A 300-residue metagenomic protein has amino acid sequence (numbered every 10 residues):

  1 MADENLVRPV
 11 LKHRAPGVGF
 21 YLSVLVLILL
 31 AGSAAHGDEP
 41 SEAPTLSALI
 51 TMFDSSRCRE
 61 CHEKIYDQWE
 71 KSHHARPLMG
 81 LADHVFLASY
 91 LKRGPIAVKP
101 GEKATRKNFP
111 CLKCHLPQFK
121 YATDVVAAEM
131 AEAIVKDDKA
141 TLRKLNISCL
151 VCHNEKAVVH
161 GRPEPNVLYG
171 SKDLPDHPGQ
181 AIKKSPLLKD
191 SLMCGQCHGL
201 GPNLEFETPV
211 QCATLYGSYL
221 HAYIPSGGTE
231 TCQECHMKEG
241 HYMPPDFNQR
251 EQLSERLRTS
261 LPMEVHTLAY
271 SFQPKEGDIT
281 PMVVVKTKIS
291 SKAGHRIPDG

Functional and structural regions predicted by a protein language model:
M1-A2, F119-T123, S271: Short regulatory "switch" loops immediately downstream of catalytic or recognition motifs within protein catalytic
M1-P16: N-terminal secretory signal peptides that target proteins for export/translocation
V18-Y21, R59: Secreted/extracellular small peptides and ectodomain modules produced from precursors
Y21-A31: Bacterial N-terminal signal peptides
A34-K189, M193-P225: Sequence context of c-type cytochrome heme-c attachment sites
I224-G300: Catalytic cores of secreted or luminal carbohydrate-active enzymes
